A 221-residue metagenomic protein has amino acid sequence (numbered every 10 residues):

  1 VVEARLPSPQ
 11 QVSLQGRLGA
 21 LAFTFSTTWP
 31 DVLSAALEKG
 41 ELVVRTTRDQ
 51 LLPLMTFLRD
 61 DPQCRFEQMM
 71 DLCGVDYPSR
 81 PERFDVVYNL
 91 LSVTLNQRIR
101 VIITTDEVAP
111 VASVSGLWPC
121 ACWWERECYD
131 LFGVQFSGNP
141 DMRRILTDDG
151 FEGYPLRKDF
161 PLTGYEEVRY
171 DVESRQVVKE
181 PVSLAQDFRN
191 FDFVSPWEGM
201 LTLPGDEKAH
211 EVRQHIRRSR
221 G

Functional and structural regions predicted by a protein language model:
V1-G221: Terminal low-complexity/charged segments
